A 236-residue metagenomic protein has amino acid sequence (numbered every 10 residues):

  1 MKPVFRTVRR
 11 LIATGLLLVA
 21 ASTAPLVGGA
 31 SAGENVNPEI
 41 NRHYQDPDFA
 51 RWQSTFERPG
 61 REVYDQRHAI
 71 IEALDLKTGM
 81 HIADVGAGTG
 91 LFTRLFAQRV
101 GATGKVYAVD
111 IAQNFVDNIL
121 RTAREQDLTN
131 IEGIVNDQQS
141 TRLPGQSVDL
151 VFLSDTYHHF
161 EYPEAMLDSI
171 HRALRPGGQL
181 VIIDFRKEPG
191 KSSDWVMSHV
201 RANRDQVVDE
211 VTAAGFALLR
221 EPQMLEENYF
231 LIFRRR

Functional and structural regions predicted by a protein language model:
S31-A83: Class I SAM-dependent transferase core
A83, T89-S140: Class I SAM-dependent methyltransferase SAM/SAH-binding core
V100-G101, F160-E161, L174-P176: Helix-to-beta-strand junctions that scaffold the AdoMet/dcAdoMet cofactor pocket in Class I SAM-dependent enzymes
T141-L150: A short acidic, Gly/Pro-enriched loop at the edge of an enzyme's catalytic core that lines a small-molecule cofactor
D149-E164: A short SAM/SAH-binding and catalytic strip from SAM-dependent methyltransferases
E164-Q179: A short glycine-rich, Lys/Arg-flanked "PGG" loop and its adjoining helix->strand segment in the class I
Q179-R204: Conserved class I S-adenosyl-L-methionine
R220-R236: Core SAM-dependent methyltransferase catalytic element
